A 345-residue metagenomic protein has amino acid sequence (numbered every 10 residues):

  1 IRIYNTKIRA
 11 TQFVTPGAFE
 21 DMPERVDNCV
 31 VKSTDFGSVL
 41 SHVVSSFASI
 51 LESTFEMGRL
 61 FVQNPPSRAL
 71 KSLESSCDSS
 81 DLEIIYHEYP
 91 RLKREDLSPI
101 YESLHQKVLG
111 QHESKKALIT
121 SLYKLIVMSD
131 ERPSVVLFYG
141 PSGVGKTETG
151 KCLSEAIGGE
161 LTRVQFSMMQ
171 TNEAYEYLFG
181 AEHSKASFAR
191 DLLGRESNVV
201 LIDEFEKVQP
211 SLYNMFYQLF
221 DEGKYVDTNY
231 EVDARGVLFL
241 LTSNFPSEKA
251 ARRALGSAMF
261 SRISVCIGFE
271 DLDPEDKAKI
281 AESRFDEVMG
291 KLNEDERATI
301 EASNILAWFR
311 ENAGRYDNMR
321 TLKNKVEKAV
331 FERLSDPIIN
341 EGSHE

Functional and structural regions predicted by a protein language model:
I1, S45, A69-E74, E148 (+4 more regions): C-terminal alpha-helical "lid" subdomain
I1-R2, R132-V164: Walker A/P-loop
T11-R25, S49-I50, Y177-E204, N229-Y230: Conserved alpha-helical scaffold flanking the Walker A/P-loop in AAA+ ATPase domains
F19, P23-R25, C29-S45, G194-D221 (+2 more regions): Conserved AAA+/SF3 P-loop NTPase catalytic/coupling segment centered on the Walker-B
M57, N64-L70, S184-F188, E204-L212 (+2 more regions): Canonical AAA+ ATPase core
S72-L92, G159-L161, R252-D271: A short helix-turn-beta junction within AAA+ P-loop NTPase domains corresponding to the substrate/partner-engaging
E95-V135, V330-R333: Pre-Walker A (pre-P-loop) alpha-helix and adjacent loop at the N terminus of AAA/AAA+ ATPase modules, a conserved
A156-S184: AAA+/P-loop NTPase substrate/partner-engagement loops
